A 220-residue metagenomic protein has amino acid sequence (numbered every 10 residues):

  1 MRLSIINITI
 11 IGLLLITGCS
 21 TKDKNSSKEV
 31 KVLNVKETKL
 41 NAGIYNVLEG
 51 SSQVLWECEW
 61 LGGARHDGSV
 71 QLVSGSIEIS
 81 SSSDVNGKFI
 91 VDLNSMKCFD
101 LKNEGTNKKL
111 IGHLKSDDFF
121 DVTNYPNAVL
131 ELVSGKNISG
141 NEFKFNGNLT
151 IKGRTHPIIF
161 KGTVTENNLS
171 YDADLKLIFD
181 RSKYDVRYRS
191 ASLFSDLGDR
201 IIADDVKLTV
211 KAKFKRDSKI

Functional and structural regions predicted by a protein language model:
M1-T17: Sec-dependent bacterial lipoprotein signal peptides
C19-I220: Low-complexity, acidic/polar, glycine-enriched regions of mature
